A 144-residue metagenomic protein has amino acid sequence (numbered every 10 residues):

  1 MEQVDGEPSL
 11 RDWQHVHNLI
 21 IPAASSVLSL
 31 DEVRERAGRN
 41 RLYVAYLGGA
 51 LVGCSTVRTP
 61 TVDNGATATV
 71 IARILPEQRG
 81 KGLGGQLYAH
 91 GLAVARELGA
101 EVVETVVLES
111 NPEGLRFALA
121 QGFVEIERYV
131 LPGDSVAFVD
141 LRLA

Functional and structural regions predicted by a protein language model:
M1-L30, V139-D140: Short amphipathic alpha-helix that is part of the acyltransferase structural core
H17-T56: Active-site rim helix/loop that mediates acceptor-substrate recognition in acyltransferases
R39, N64, N111, P132-A137: Short acidic/glycine-enriched loop/turn segments that link adjacent beta-strands
Y43, G53-S55, A68, A72 (+1 more regions): Conserved GNAT-family N-acetyltransferase fold
T59, V106-L108, L119-D140: Conserved catalytic-core motifs of GNAT/GCN5-like acyltransferases
T69-G80, V107-L108: A short, internal acetyl-CoA/4′-phosphopantetheine-binding micro-motif in the GNAT/acyltransferase core
G80-A93, E97, R116-A120: Conserved acetyl-CoA-binding loop-helix of GNAT-fold acetyltransferases
A95-L108: Conserved GNAT acetyl-CoA-binding A-motif
